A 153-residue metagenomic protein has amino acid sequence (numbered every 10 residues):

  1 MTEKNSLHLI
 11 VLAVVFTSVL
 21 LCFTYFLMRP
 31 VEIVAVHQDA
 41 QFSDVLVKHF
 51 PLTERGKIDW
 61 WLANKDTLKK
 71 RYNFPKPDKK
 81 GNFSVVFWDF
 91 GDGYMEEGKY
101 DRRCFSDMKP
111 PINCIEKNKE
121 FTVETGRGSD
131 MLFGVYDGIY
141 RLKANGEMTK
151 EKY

Functional and structural regions predicted by a protein language model:
M1-S6: Short, Lys/Arg-rich N-terminal segment immediately upstream of the first membrane anchor
L7-R29: Hydrophobic membrane-insertion alpha-helices, especially the h-region of bacterial N-terminal signal peptides
V34-V36: Bulky hydrophobic segments
Q38-P51: Acidic/histidine-rich, surface-exposed loop or edge segments in extracytoplasmic proteins
S43-V45, V85-V86, Y140: A broad, low-specificity signal marking well-ordered, structured residues that form hydrophobic/aromatic
K48-K119: Mature extracytoplasmic domains of secretory-pathway proteins
Y94-Y153: Non-cytosolic head/periplasmic domains of membrane-anchored proteins
